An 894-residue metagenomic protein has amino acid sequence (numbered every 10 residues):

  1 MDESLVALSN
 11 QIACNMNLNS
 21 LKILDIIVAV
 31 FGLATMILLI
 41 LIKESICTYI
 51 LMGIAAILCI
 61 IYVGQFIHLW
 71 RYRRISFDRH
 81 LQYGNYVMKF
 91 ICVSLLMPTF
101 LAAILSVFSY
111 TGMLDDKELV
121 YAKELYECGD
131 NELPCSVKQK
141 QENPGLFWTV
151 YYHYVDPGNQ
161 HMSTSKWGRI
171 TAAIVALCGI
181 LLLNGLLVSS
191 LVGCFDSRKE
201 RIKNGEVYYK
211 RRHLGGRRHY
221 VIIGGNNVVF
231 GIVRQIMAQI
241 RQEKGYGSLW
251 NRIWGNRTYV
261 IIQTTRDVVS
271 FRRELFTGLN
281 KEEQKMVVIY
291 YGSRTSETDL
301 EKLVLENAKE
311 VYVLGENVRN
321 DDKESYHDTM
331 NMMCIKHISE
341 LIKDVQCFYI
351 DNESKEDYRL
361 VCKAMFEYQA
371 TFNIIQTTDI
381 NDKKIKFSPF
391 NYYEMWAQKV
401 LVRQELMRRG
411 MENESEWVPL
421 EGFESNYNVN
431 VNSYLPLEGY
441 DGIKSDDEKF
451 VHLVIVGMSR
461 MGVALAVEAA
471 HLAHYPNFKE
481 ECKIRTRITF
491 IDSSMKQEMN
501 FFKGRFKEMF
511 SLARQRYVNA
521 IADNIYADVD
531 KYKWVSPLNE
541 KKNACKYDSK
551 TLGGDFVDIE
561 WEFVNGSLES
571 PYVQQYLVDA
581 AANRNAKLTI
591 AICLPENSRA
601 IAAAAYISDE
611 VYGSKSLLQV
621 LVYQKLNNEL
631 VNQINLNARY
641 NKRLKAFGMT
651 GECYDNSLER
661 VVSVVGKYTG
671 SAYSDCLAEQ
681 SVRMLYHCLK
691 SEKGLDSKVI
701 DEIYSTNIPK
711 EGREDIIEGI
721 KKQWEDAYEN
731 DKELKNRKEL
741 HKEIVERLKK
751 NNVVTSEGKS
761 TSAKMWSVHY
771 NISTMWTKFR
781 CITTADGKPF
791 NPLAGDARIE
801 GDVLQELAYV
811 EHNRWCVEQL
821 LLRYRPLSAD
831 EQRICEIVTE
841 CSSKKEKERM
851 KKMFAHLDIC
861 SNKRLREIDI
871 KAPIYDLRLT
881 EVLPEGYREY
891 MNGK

Functional and structural regions predicted by a protein language model:
L5-I27, I46-I57, I61-L95, G112-G145 (+9 more regions): Cytosolic regulatory regions of ion transport systems
I26-I37, L96-A103: Canonical alpha-helical transmembrane segments of integral membrane proteins
I37-E44: Juxtamembrane "helix-exit" motif on the non-cytosolic side of transmembrane helices
F100-L101, L406, C781-A785, V817-S828: Intrinsically disordered or highly flexible coil/loop and linker segments, enriched in small and charged/polar residues
A103-G112, Y154-P157: Structural signal for alpha-helical transmembrane segments and their membrane-water exit/capping regions in multi-pass
L146, V150-H153: Low-complexity, intrinsically disordered, cysteine-poor segments enriched in small/polar and charged residues
G801-L865: Amphipathic protein-protein interaction modules
